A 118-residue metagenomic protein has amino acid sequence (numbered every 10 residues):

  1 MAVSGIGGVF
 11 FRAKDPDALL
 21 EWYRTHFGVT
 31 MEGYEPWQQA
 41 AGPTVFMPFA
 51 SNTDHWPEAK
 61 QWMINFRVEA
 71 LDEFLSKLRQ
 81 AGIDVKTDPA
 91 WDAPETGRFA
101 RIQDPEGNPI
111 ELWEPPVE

Functional and structural regions predicted by a protein language model:
M1-G5, F11, E32, L75-E118: Vicinal oxygen chelate
G5-G7, K60-I64: Short amphipathic alpha-helical segments
F10-R12, N65-R67: Short hydrophobic/aromatic beta-strand micro-patches that form the beta-sheet surface supporting nucleotide- or nucleic
K14-P16, E69-L71: Helix N-cap motif at beta-to-alpha junctions
D15-V29: Amphipathic alpha-helical segments
A18-L20, M63, F99: Secondary-structure boundary/capping motif
W22, D72-K77: Short amphipathic alpha-helices within nucleic acid-binding modules
F27-W62, I102-P105, P109-P116: Conserved short beta-strand elements that form part of the metal-binding/catalytic scaffold of enzyme active sites
